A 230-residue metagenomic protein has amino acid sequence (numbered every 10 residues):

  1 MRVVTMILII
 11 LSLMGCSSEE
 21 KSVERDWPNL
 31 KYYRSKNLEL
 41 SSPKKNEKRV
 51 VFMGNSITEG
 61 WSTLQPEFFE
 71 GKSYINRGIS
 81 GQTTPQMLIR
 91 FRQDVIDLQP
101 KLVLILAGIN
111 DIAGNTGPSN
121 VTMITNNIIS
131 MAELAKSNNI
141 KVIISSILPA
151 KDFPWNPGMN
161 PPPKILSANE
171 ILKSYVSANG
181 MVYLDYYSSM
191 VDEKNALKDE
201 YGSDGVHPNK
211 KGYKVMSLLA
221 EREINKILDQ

Functional and structural regions predicted by a protein language model:
V4-S12: Sec-dependent N-terminal signal peptides
C16-L102: Serine-esterase "nucleophile elbow" of acetyl-processing enzymes
S56-G60, S80-T84, I109-G114, L148-D152 (+2 more regions): Solvent-exposed loop/turn segments at secondary-structure junctions within structured extracellular/periplasmic domains
R77-I79, I109-T122, N156-N160: Surface-exposed cleft-lining segments at the edges of enzyme active sites
L104-G108, I128-I129, I143-S145: Conserved, well-ordered alpha-helix/loop/beta-strand core segments that scaffold catalytic motifs
N120-I129, P162-A168: Charged helix-capping and loop-helix junction motifs
N138-I140: A short helix->loop->beta-strand "cap" motif at the edges of active sites that frequently abuts
L148-Q230: Catalytic His-Asp segment of secreted/periplasmic serine-dependent ester chemistry enzymes
